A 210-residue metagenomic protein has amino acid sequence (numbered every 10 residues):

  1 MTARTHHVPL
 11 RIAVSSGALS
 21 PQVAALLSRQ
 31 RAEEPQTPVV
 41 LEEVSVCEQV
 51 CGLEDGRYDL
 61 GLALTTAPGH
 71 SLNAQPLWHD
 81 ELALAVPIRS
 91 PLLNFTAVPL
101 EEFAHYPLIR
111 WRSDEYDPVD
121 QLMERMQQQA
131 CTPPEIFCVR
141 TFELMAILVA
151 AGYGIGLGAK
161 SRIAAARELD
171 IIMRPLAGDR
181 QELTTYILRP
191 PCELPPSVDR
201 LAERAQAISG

Functional and structural regions predicted by a protein language model:
T2-C51, G158, L194-D199: N-terminal winged-helix
R4, A74-L82, V86-L108, D199: Flexible hinge/capping segments at coil-to-helix
P9-A13, G61, A85, I109 (+2 more regions): Short, well-ordered beta-strand segments
I12-A13, L82, V98-V119, Q206: Short loop->beta-strand "edge-of-pocket" segments that line small-molecule binding or catalytic clefts across diverse
P21-V23, P107-Q129, P195-V198, A202: Secondary-structure junction motif
Q22, Y153, I172-G210: A late-sequence structural motif
A25-E33, V40-V86, V149-A151, D170-R174: Short beta-strand-centered segments that line the small-molecule binding cleft or hinge of alpha/beta clamshell
S45-V50, E54-R57, A63-L64, D114-R174: Hydrophobic hinge/microswitch elements
